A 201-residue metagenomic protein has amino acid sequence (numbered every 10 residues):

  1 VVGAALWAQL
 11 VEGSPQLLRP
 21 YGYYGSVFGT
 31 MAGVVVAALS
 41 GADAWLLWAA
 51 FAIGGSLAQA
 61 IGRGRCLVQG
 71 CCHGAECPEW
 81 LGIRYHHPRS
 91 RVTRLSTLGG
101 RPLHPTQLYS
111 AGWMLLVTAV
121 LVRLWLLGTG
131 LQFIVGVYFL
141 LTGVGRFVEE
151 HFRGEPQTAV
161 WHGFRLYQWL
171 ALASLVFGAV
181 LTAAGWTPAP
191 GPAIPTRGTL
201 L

Functional and structural regions predicted by a protein language model:
V1-L201: Hydrophobic, membrane-interfacing alpha helices
